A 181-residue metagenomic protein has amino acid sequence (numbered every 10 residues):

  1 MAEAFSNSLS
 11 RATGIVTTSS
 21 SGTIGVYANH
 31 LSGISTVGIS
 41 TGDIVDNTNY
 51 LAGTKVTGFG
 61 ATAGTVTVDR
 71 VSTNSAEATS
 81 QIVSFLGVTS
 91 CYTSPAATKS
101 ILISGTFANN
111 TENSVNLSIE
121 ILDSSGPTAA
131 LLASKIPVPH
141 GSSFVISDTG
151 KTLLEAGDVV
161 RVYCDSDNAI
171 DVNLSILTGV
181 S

Functional and structural regions predicted by a protein language model:
M1-I15, L86-E112, Y163-S181: C-terminal interaction-tip segments
V16-G87: Small/polar beta-strand repeat architecture
G33-T36, S90-K99, T152-L154: Extracellular and analogous surface-interaction loops
D46, S84, S143-V145, R161: Hydrophobic beta-strand signal
N49, D123-P127, V180: Solvent-exposed strand-loop boundary residues in beta-sheet-rich modules
L51-G58, L153-G157, A169-L174: Short, Lys/Arg- and Gly-enriched loop/turn segments at beta-strand edges
S118-L122, N173-S175: Beta-strand signatures of extracellular beta-sandwich domains
S125-V159: Intrinsically disordered, low-complexity Pro/Gly/Ser/Thr-rich segments with frequent PxxP/GP/PP motifs and embedded
